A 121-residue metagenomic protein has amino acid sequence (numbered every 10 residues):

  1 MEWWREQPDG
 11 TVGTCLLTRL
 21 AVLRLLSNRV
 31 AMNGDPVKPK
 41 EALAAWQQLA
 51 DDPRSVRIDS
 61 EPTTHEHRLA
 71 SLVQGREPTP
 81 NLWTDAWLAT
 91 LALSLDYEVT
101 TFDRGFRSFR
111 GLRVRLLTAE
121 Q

Functional and structural regions predicted by a protein language model:
M1-G13, L17-N81, L112: PIN-domain endoribonuclease scaffold, especially VapC-family toxins
T64-H65, L72-R76, A89-Q121: Acidic, PIN/NYN-like endoribonuclease modules and their adjacent C-terminal/linker elements
L82-A86: Conserved glycosyltransferase catalytic-site signature
